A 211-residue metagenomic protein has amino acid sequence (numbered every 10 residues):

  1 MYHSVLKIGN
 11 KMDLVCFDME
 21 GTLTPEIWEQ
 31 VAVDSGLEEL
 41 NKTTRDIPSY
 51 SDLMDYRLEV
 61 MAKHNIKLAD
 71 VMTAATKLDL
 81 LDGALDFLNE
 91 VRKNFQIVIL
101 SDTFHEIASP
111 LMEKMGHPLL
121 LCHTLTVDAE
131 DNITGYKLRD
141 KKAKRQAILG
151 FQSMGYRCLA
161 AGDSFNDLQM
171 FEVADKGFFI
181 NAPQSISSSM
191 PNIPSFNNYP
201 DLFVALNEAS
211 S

Functional and structural regions predicted by a protein language model:
Y2-H3: Intrinsic-disorder-associated, low-complexity terminal segments enriched in Asp/Asn/His/Tyr and depleted of Lys/Arg
L6-T124, D128-A129: Alpha-helical substrate-recognition element adjacent to the catalytic core
N89, L149, L168-Q169: Alpha-helical segments flanking ligand/cofactor-binding loops in enzyme cores
I97, S101-D102, Y156-N197: Acidic, Mg2+-coordinating phosphoryl-transfer loop and its flanking beta/alpha structural elements, shared across
E106-C158, S189: Substrate-recognition "cap/lid" segment bordering the active-site pocket of phosphatases
E106-I107, A143, N166, S185 (+1 more regions): Short alpha-helical
C122-D128, A182-I186, P200-L202: Short, acidic/turn-prone active-site loops that include or flank metal/cofactor- and phosphate-binding residues
A205-A209: Short amphipathic alpha-helix with an adjacent loop that forms part of the alpha/beta core around
